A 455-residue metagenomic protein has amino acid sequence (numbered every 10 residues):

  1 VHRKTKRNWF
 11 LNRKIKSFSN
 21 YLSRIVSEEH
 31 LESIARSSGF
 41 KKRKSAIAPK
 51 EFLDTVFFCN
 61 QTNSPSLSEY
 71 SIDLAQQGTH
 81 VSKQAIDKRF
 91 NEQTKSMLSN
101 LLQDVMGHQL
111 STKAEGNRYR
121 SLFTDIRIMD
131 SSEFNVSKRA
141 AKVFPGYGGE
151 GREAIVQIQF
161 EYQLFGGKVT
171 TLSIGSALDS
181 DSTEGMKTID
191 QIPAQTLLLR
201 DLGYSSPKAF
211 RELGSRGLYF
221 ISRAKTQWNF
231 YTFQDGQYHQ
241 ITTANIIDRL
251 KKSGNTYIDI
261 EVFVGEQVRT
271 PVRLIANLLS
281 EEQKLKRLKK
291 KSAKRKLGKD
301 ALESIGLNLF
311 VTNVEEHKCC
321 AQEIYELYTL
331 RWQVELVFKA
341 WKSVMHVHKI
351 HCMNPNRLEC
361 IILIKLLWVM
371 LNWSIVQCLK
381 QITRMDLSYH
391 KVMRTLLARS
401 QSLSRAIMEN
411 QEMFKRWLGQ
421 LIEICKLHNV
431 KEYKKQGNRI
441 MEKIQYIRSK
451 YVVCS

Functional and structural regions predicted by a protein language model:
V1-L67, G78, A85-I86, F90-Q93 (+5 more regions): Single, function-defining residue in the core of a domain
E69-A75: Short alpha-helical "recognition helix" segments of helix-turn-helix
S111-A114: A short, compositionally biased domain-edge/stem linker segment
